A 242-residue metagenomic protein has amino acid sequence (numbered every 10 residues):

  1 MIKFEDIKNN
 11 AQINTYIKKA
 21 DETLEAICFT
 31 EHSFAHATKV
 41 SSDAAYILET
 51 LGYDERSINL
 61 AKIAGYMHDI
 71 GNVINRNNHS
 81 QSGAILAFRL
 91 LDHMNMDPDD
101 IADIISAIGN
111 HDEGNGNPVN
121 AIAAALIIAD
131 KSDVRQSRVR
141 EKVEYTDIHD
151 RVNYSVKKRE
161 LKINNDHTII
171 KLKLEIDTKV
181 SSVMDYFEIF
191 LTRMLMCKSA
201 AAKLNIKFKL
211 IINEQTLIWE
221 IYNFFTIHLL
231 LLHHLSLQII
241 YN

Functional and structural regions predicted by a protein language model:
M1-N9, G116, R151: Metal-centered catalytic cores of metalloenzymes
F4-T23: Short alpha-helical hairpin
D6-N9, A26-F34, V183-Y186: Short, N-terminal intrinsically disordered low-complexity segments that are rich in Pro/Gly and polar/charged residues
N14, F34, T38, L191: Electropositive phosphate-/nucleotide-binding environments in soluble metabolic enzymes
E25-A26, T30, H36, E49-I163: Divalent metal-dependent catalytic cores for phosphoryl transfer on phosphate-bearing substrates
K39, A44-I47: N-terminal low-complexity or amphipathic/hydrophobic leaders
D133-N242: Terminal helices and disordered tails flanking the catalytic cores of nucleotide-processing hydrolases
